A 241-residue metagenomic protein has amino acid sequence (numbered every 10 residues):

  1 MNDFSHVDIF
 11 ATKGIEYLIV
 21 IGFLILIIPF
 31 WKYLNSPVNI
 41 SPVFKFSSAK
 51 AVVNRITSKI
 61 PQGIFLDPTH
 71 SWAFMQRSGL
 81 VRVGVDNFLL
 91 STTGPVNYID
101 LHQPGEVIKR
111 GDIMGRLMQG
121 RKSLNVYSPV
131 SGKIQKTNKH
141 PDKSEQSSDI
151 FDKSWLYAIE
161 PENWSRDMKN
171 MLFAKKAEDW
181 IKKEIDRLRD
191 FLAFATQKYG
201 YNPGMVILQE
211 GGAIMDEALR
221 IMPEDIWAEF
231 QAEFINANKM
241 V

Functional and structural regions predicted by a protein language model:
N2-F23, I27-V241: Contiguous, well-folded functional domains in the mature portion of proteins
